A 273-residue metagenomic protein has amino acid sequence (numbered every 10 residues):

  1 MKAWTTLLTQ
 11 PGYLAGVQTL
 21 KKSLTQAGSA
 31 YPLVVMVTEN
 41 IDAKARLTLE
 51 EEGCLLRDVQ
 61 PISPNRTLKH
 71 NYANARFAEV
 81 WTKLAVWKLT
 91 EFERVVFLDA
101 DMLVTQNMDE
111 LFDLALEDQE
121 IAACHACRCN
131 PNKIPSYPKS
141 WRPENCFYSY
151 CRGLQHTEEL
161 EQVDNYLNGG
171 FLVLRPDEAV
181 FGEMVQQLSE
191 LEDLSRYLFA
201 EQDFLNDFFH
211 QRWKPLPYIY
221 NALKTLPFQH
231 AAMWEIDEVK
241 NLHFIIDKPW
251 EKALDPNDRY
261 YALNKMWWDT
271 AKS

Functional and structural regions predicted by a protein language model:
M1-S273: Glycosyltransferase catalytic domains, chiefly GT-A lineage
